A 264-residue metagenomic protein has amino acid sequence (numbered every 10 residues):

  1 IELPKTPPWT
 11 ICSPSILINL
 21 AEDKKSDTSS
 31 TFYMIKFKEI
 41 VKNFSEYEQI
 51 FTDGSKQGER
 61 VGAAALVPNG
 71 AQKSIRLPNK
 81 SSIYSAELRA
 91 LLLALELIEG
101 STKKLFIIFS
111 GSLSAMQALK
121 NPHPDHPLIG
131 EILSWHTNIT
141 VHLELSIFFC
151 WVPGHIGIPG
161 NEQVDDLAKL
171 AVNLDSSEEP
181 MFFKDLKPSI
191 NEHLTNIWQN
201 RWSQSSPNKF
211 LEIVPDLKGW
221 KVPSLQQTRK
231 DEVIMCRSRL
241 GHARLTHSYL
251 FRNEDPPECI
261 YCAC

Functional and structural regions predicted by a protein language model:
I1-T10: A terminal-accessory region detector
T10-N43, C236-S248: Charged, flexible boundary elements
S29-R89, L93-I107: RNase H-like nuclease fold core
K38-K42, Y47-S55, M181-C264: Helix/loop segments that flank and initiate small ligand/metal-binding modules
Y47-Q49, G62, Q72-S74, L105 (+4 more regions): Beta-strand-rich binding-surface signature of beta-sandwich/beta-barrel folds used to engage anionic ligands
D53-K56, P78-I83, L119-H126, G154-P159 (+3 more regions): Conserved, non-catalytic sequence blocks in retroelement Pol enzymes and Pol-derived host proteins
G54, V67-N69, S112, P153 (+2 more regions): Residues that form ligand- and interface-recognition hot spots within folded domains
E59, L91-E162, D166-L167, S176-P188: RNase H catalytic domain
